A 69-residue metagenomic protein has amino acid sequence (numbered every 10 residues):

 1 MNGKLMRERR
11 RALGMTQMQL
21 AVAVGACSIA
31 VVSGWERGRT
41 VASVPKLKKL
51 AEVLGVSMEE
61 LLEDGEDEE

Functional and structural regions predicted by a protein language model:
M1-A12: A short, Lys/Arg-rich alpha-helix, primarily the initiator
M6, Q17, V44-L47: Helix-turn-helix DNA-binding elements, focusing on the entry/boundary residues of the two helices that contact DNA
R10, A21-V22, A51: The alpha-helix within a helix-turn-helix
R11, G25, R37, E66: Residue-level detection of the helix-turn-helix DNA-binding "recognition helix"
G14-G34: Short alpha-helical DNA-recognition segment
A23, E60-E69: Short amphipathic recognition helices of helix-turn-helix/homeodomain-type DNA-binding modules
P45-E60: DNA major-groove recognition helix of helix-turn-helix/homeodomain DNA-binding modules
